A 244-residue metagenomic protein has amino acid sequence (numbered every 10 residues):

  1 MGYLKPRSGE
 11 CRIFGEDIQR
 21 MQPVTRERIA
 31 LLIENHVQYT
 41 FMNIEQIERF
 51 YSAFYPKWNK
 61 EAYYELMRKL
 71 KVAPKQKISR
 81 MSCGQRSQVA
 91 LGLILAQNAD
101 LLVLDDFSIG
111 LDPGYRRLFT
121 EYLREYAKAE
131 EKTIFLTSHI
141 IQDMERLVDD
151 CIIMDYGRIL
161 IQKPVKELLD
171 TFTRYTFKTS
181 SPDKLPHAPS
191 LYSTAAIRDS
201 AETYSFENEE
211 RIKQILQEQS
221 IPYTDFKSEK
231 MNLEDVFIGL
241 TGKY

Functional and structural regions predicted by a protein language model:
M1: Helix-to-loop junction immediately C-terminal to a conserved catalytic motif
G9-R20, V24-T25: Conserved ABC transporter NBD signature motif
E27, I33-V89: ABC-family P-loop ATPase nucleotide-binding domains
L102-D106: Catalytic Walker B motif of ABC-type/P-loop ATPase nucleotide-binding domains
P113-Y115: Helix N-cap at the start of a conserved alpha-helix in ABC-type nucleotide-binding domains
L118-N208: ABC transporter nucleotide-binding domain
S200, S205-Y244: C-terminal coupling/interaction segments
